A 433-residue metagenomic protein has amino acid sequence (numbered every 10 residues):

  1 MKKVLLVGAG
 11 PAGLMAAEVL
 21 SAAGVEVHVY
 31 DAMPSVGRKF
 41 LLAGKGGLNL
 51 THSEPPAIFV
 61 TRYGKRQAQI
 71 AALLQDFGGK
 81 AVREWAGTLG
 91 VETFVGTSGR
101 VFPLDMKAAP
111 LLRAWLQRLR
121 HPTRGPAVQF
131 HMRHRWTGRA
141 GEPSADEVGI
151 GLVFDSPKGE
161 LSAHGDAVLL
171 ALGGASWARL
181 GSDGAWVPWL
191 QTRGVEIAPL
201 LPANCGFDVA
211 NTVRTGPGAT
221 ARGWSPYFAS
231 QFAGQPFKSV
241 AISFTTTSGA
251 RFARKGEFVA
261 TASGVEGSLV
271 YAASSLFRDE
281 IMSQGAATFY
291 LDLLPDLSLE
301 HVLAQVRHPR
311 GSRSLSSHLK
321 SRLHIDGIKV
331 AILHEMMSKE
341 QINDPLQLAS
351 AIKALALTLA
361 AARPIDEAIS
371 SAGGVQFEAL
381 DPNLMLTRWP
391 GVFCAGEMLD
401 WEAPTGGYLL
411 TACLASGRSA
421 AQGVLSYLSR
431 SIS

Functional and structural regions predicted by a protein language model:
K2-V29, A420, V424-L425: N-terminal Rossmann-like FAD-binding beta1-loop-alpha1 element of flavoenzymes
L6, G10-P11, G174-S176, L399: Residue-level detector of alpha-helix initiation sites
S21-K45: Glycine-rich FAD pyrophosphate-binding loop
A22-A23, S35, P56-I58, Q75 (+8 more regions): Residue-level recognition of phosphate/Mg2+-coordinating polar/acidic sites in nucleotide-handling active sites
L41-P110, S243: A conserved beta-strand/loop capping segment in the N-terminal third of enzymes that catalyze redox or closely related
I70-G78, T97-Q117, W177-S182, D208-T212 (+1 more regions): Short beta-strand to alpha-helix junction loop
P110, R118-K320: Predominantly flavin-linked oxidoreductase catalytic cores and closely associated redox partners
S176-W189, R193, D400-I432: A conserved FAD-binding loop/helix module that cradles the flavin
